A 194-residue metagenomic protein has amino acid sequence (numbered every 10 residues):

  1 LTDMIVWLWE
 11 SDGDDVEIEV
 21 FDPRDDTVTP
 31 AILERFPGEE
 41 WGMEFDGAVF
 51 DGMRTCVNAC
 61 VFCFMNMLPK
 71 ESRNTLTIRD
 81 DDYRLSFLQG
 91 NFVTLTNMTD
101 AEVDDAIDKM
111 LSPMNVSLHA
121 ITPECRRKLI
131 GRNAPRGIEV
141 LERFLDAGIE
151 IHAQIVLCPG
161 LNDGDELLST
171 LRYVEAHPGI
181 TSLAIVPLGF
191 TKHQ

Functional and structural regions predicted by a protein language model:
I5-M43: PDZ-domain C-terminal substructure recognizer with occasional recognition of PDZ-binding tails
D25-V28, R35-I180, G189-Q194: Conserved Radical SAM active-site core
